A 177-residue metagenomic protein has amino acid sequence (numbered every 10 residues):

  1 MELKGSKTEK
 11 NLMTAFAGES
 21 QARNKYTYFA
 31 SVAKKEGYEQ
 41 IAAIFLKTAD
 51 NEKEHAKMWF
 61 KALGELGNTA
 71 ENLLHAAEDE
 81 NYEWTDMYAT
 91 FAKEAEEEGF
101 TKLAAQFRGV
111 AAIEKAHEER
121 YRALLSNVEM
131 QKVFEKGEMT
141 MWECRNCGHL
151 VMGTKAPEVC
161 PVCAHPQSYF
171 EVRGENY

Functional and structural regions predicted by a protein language model:
M1-Y177: Non-heme di-metal
